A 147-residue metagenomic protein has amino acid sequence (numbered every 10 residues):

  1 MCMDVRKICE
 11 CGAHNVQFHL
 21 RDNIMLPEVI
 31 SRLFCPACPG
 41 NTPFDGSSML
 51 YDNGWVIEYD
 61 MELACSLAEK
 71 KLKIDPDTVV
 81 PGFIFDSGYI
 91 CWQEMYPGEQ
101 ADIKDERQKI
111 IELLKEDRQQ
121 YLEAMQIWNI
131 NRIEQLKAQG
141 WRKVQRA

Functional and structural regions predicted by a protein language model:
M1, G46-A147: Short, intrinsically disordered terminal segments enriched in charged and Pro/Gly residues
M1-D4, M25: His-enriched metal-coordination microenvironments in redox/metal-binding proteins
D4-I8, I30-R32: Residues immediately within or flanking Cys/His clusters that coordinate Zn2+ in small zinc-binding modules
I8-C11, C35-C38: Short cysteine-rich clusters marking metal-coordination/redox-active sites
A13-V16, N41-F44: Cys/His-rich microdomains that often coordinate metals
N15, H19, Y59-D60: Beta-strand-rich ligand-recognition modules
R21-R32: Short linker/helix segments within small regulatory modules
R32, N41, Y59-M61: Intrinsically disordered, low-complexity regulatory segments enriched in Ser/Thr/Pro and charged residues
